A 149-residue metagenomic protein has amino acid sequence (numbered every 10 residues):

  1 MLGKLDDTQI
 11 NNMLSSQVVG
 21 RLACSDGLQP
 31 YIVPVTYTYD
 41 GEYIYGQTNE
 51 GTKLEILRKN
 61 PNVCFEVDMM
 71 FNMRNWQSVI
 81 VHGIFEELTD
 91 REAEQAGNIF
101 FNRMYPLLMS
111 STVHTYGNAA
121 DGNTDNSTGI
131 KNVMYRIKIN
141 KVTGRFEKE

Functional and structural regions predicted by a protein language model:
M1-R21: Short, basic/aromatic recognition patches
Q17-N49, F65-E66: Short beta-strand segments
E42-Y43, P61, N140: Beta-strand-connecting loop/turn residues
T48-G51, P61-D68, V113-G122: Short acidic (Asp/Glu) patches
K53-N60, C64-E86: Helix-adjacent hinge/juxtasegments
Q77-E149: Charged, gly/pro-rich active-site loop segments
